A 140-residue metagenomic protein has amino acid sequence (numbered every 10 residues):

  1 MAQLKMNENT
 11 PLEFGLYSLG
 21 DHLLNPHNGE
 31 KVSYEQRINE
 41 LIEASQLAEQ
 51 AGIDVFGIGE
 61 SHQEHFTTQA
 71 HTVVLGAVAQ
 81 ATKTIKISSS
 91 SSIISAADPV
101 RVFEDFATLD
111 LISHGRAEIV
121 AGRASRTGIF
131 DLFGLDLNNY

Functional and structural regions predicted by a protein language model:
M1-T82, K86: N-terminal beta1-alpha1-beta2 module of alpha/beta enzyme domains
N9-Y34, A96-Y140: Flexible, glycine-rich active-site loops centered on histidine and acidic residues that chelate a metal or position
G59, S90, V120-G122: Structural motif
E60-Q63, I94, D136: Residue-level detector of alpha-helix boundaries and kinks
H65, S89-A97: Active-site nucleophile and cofactor-binding loops and adjacent substrate-binding regions of central metabolic enzymes
